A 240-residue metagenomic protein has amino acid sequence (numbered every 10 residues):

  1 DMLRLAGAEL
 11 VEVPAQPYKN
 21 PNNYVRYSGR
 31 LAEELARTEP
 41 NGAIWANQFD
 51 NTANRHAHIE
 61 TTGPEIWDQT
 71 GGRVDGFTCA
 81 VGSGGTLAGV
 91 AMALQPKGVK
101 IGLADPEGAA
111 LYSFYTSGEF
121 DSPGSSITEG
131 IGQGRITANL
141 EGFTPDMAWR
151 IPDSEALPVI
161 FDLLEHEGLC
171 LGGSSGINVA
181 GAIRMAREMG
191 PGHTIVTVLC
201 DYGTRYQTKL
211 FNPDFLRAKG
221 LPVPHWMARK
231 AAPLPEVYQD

Functional and structural regions predicted by a protein language model:
D1-M2, N22-Y24, H56-E60, A88-A93 (+2 more regions): Short acidic, glycine/serine/threonine-rich loops at helix termini
D1-Y27, R217-M227: A glycine-rich helix N-cap at a beta->alpha junction
V13, Q48, G102-A104, V198: Generic beta-sheet signal
P17-N20, E107-Y112, G203-R205: Short gly/pro/ser/thr-enriched loop/turn and capping motifs at secondary-structure boundaries
V25-A32, A36, G42, Q95-G173 (+1 more regions): Active-site/ligand-binding loops adjacent to catalytic centers
T38-G84, G89-L94, L140-L169: Active-site/ligand-binding-proximal alpha/beta "capping" segment
A80-A91, L111-Y112, S174-A182: Short glycine/serine/threonine-rich phosphate/pyrophosphate-binding segments that cradle anionic phosphate groups
I183-C200, T204-K219, K230-A231: Catalytic phosphate/nucleotide-handling subdomain of diverse soluble enzymes
